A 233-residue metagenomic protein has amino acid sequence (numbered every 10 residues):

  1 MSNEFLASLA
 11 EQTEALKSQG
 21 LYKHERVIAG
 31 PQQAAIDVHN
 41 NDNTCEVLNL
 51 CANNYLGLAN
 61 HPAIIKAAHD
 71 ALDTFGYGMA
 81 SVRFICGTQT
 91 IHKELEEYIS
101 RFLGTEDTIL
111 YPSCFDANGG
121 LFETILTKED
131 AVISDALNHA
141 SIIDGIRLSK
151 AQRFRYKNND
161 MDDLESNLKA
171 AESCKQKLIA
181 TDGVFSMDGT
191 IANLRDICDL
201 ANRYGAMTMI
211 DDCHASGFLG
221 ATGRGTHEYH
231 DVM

Functional and structural regions predicted by a protein language model:
M1-L21: N-terminal basic, amphipathic alpha-helical segments
A15-F75, A206: N-terminal "arm"/small-domain region of PLP-dependent enzymes with the aminotransferase-like
N54, F154, N158-I210: Active-site phosphate-binding strand-loop segment of PLP-dependent enzymes
K66-S113: Conserved N-terminal alpha-helix of the aminotransferase class I/II PLP-enzyme fold
L121-A140: Conserved PLP-anchoring active-site segment centered on the Schiff-base-forming lysine
T124, I142-S149: Active-site-proximal loop->helix
K128, L148-K150, Y204: Short, structured coil segments at secondary-structure junctions
G205, R224-M233: Conserved active-site segment immediately N-terminal to the catalytic lysine that forms the internal aldimine
